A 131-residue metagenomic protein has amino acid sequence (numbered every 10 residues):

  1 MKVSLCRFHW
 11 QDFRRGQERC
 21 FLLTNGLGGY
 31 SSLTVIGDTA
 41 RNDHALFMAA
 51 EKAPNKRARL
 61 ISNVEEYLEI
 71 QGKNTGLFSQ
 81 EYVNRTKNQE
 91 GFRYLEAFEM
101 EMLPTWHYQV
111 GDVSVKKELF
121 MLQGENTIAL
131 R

Functional and structural regions predicted by a protein language model:
M1-R131: Terminal accessory carbohydrate-recognition/targeting modules of carbohydrate-active enzymes
